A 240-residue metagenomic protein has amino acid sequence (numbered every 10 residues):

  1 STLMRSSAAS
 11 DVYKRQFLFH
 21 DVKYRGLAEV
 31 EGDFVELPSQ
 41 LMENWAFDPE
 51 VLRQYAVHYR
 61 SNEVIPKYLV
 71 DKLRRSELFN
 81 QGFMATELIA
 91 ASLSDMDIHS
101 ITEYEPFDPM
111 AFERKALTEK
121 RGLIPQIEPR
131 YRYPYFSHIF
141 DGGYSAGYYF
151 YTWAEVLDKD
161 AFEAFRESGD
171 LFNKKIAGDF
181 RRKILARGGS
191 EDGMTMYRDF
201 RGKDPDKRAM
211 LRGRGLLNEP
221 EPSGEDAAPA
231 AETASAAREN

Functional and structural regions predicted by a protein language model:
S1-A9, Y13: Single conserved hydrophobic/aromatic residue that forms the stacking wall/gate of nucleotide- or nucleobase-binding
D11-E36, L41-P49, R53-N240: C-terminal, non-catalytic "cap/extension" segments appended to globular domains
